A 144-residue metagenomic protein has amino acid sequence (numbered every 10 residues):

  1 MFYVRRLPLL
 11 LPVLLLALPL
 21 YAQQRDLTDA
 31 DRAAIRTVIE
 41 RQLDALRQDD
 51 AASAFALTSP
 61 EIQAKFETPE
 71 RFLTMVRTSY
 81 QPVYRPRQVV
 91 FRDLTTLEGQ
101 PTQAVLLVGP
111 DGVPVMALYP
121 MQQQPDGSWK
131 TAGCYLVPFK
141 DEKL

Functional and structural regions predicted by a protein language model:
M1-V4: N-terminal secretory signal peptides that target proteins for export/translocation
P8-P19: Bacterial N-terminal signal peptides
A22-Q23: Boundary of Sec targeting at the N-terminus
D26, A30-T37, R41-D44, A51-Q100: Short solvent-exposed beta->alpha transition segments
L46-D49, Q124: Residue-level signal for short amphipathic helical patches enriched in basic/charged and nearby hydrophobic residues
D93-L144: Exposed beta-sheet edge and beta->alpha loop/turn motif
